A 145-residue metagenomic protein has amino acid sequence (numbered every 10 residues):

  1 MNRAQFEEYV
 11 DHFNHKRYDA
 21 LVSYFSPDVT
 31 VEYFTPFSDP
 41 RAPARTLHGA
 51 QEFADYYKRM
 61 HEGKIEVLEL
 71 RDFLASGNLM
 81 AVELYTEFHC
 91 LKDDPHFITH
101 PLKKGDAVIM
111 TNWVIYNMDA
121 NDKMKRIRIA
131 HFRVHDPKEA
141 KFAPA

Functional and structural regions predicted by a protein language model:
M1, K58-A145: A beta-strand edge to alpha-helix "cap/lid" segment located at domain peripheries
M1-R17, Y24: Short, aromatic-enriched amphipathic alpha-helices that serve as compact interaction elements
A4-Q5, E52, I65: Short, conserved clusters of charged catalytic residues that mark active-site and nucleotide-handling motifs
Y9, L21-V22, V29, G49 (+4 more regions): Hydrophobic pocket/interface hotspot
F13, F25-D28, M60, H131: Alpha-helix boundary/capping residues
R17-T35: Short, well-ordered alpha-helical segments enriched in acidic and aromatic residues
T30-T46: A short gly/proline-enriched turn/hairpin at secondary-structure junctions
L47-H48, D106: Short, conserved loop/turn and helix-capping segments at secondary-structure boundaries that abut family-defining
